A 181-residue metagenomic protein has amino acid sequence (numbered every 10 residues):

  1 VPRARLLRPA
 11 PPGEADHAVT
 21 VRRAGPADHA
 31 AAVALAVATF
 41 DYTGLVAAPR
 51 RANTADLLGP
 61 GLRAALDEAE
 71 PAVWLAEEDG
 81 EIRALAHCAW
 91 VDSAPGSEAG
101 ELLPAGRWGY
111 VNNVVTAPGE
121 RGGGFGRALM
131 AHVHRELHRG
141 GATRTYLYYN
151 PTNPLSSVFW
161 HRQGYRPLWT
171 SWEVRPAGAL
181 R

Functional and structural regions predicted by a protein language model:
V1, L137-Y149: Conserved GNAT acetyl-CoA-binding A-motif
V1, R127, P151-W169: Conserved active-site alpha-helix within GNAT-family acetyltransferase domains
V1-D16, W169-A177: Acyl-donor-binding surface of acyltransferase catalytic domains
T20-A34: A short beta-loop-alpha structural element at the N-terminal edge of CoA-dependent acyl/N-acetyltransferase catalytic
T43-G61: Conserved GNAT-fold acetyl-CoA-binding loop/helix
N113-T116, G122-R135, R162: Conserved acetyl-CoA-binding loop-helix of GNAT-fold acetyltransferases
A117-A128, G140, T152-S157: Conserved glycine-rich acetyl-CoA-binding loop
Y146-S156, E173-G178: Conserved beta-strand-loop-alpha-helix junction that forms the acyl-donor binding cleft
